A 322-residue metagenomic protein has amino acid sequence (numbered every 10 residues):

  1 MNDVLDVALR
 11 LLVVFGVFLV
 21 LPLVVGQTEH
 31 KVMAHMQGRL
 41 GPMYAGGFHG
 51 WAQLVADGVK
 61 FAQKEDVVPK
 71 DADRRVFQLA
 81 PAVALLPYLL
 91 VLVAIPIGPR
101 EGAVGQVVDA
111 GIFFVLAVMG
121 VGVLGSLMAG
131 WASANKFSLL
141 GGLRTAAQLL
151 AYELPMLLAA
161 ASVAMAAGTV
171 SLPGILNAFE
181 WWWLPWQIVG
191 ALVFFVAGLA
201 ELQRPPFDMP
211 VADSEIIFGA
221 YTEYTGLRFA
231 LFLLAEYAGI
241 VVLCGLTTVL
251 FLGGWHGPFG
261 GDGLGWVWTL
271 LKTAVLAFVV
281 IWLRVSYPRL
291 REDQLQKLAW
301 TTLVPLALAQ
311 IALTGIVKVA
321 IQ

Functional and structural regions predicted by a protein language model:
M1-Q322: Selective transmembrane helix interface/packing segments
